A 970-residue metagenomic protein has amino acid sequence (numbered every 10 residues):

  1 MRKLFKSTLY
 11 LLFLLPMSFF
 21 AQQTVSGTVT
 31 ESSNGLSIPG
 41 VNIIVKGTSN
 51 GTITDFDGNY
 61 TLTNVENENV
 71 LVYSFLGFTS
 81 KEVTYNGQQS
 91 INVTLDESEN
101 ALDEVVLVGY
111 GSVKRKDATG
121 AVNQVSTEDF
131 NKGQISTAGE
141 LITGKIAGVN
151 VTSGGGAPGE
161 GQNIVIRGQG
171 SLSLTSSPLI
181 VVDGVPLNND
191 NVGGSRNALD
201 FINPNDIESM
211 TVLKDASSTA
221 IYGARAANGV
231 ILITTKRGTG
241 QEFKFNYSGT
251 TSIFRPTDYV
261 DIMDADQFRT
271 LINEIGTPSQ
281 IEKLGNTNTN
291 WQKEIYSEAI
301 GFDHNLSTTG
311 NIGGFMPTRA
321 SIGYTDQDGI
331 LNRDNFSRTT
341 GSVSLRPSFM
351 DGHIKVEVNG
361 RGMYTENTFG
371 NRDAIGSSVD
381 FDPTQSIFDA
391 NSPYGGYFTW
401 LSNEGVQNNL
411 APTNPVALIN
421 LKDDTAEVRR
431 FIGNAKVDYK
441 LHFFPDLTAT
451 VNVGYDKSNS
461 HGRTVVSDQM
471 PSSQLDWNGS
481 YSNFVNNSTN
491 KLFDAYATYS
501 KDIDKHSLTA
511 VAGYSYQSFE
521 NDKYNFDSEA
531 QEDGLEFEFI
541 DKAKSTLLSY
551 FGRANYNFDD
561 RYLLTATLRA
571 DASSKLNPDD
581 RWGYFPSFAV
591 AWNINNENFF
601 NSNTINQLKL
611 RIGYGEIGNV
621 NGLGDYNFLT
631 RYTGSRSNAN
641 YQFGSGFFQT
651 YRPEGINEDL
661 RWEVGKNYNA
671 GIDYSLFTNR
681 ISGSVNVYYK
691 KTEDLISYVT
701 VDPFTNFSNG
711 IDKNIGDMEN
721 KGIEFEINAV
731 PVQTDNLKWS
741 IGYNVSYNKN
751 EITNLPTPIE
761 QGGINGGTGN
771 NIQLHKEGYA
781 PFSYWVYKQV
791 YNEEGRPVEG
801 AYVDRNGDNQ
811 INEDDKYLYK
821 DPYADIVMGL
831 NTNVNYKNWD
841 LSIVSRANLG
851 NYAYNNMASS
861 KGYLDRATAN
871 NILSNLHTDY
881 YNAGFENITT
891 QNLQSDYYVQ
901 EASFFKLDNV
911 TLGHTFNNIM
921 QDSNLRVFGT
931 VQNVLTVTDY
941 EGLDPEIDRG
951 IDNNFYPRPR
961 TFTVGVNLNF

Functional and structural regions predicted by a protein language model:
M1-M350, I354-M363, N371, I432-G433 (+5 more regions): Short, small/polar-rich motifs associated with maturation and membrane association, primarily at protein termini
V182, E282-T325, Y397-L441, E536-S545 (+5 more regions): Outer-membrane beta-barrel transmembrane strand signature
G238-F243, G313-M316, M350-V356, L441-A449 (+8 more regions): Short loop/turn motifs that connect adjacent beta-strands in outer-membrane beta-barrel proteins
N246-G285, K713, V730-P822: Conserved small-residue
P256-D258, L284-I295, A299-G323, Q327-D334 (+11 more regions): Flexible loop and strand-edge segments within Gram-negative outer membrane beta-barrel domains
G329-T340, N359-R361, F369-A374, V428-R430 (+3 more regions): Small-side-chain secondary-structure face that scaffolds active or pore-lining regions
V416, S573, N848-Q932: Extracytoplasmic gating/loop element in the C-terminal half of outer-membrane beta-barrel translocons and assembly
S518-F539, N598-V664, S682-M718, G762 (+1 more regions): Solvent-exposed loop/turn elements at secondary-structure boundaries
